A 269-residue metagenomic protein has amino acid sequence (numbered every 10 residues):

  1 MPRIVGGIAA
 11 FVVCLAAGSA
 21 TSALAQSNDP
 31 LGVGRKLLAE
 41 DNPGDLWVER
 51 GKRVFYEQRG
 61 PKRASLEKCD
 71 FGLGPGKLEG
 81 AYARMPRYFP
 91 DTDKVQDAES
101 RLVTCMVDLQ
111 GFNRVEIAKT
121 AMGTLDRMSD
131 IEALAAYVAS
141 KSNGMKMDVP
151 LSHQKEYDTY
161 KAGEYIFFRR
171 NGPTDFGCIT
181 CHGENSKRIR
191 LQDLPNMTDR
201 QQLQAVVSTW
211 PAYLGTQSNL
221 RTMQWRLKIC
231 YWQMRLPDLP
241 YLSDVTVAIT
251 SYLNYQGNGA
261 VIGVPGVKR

Functional and structural regions predicted by a protein language model:
M1-A9: Bacterial N-terminal signal peptides that target proteins for export
V5, S152-H153, P265-R269: Short alpha-helical "patches" and their helix-cap loops
C14-A23: C-terminal segment of classical bacterial N-terminal signal peptides
A25-L46, E57-F71, P75-A133, N143-G144 (+1 more regions): Electron-transfer interface patches adjacent to heme c in soluble/periplasmic c-type cytochromes and di-/multiheme
K36-R53, M145-E164: Short, charged low-complexity linear segments at domain edges
E132, A136, Y157, K161-Y165 (+1 more regions): Internal, well-ordered alpha-helical scaffold/interface segments that support domain packing or protein-protein contacts
L134-K141, P150-L151: Hydrophobic, well-structured mid-protein blocks that either form specific transmembrane helices
